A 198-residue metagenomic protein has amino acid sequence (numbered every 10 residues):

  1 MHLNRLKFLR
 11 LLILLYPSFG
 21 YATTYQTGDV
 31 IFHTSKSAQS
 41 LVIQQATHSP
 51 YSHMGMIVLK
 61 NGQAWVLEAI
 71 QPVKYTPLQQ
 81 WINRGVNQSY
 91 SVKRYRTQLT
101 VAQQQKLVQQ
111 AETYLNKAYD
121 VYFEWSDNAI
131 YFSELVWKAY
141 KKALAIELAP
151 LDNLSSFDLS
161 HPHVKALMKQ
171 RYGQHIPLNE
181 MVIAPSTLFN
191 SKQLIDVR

Functional and structural regions predicted by a protein language model:
M1-L9: Bacterial N-terminal signal peptides that target proteins for export
L6, L14, I57: Alpha-helical and His/Cys-centered functional microenvironments
L9-G20: Bacterial N-terminal signal peptides
G20-R198: Cysteine-nucleophile amide-bond enzymes
